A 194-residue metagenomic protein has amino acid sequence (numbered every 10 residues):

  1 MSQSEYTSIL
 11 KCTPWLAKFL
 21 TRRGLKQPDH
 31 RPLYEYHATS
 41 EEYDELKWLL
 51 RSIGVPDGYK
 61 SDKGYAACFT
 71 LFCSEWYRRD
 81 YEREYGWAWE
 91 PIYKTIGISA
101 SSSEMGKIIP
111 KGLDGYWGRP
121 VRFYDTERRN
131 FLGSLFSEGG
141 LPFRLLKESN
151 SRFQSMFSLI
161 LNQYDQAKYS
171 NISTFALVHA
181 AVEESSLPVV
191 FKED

Functional and structural regions predicted by a protein language model:
M1-D194: Long lumenal/extracellular ectodomains of secretory and single-pass membrane proteins
